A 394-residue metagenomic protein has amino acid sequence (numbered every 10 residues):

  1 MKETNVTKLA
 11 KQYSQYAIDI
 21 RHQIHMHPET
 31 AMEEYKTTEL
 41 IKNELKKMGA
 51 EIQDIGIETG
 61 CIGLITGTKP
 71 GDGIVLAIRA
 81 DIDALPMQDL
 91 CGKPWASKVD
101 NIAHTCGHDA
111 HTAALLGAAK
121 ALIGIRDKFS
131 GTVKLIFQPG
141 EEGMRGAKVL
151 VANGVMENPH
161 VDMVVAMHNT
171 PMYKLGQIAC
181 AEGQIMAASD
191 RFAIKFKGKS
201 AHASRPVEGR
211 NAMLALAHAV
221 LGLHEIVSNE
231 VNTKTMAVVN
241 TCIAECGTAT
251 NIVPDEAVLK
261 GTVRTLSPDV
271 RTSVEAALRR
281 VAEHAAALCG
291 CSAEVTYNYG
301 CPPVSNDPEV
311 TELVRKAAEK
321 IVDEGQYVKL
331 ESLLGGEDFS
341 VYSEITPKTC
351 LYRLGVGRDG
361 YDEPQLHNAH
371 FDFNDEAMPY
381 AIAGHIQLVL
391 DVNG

Functional and structural regions predicted by a protein language model:
K2, Y13-Y16, I20, E33-E44 (+17 more regions): General structural feature for long, well-ordered alpha-helical segments within catalytic domains of soluble enzymes
K2-H104, D109, A113-L116, K120-F129: Acidic/His- and Gly-rich active-site-bordering loop/insert found across diverse amide/peptide-bond hydrolases
I24, G63, I78, H108 (+8 more regions): Divalent metal-coordination and catalytic microenvironments
H25-H27, H104, H108-H111, H168 (+2 more regions): Histidine-centered active-site/metal-ligand motif
I65, F196-G198, V263: Hydrophobic beta-strand positions in extracellular immunoglobulin-like domains
A77-R79, F192, L351-G357: Non-cysteine beta-strand/loop elements that form the S-adenosyl-L-methionine
L85-M87, G92-A103, D109-A110, I125-P254 (+1 more regions): Histidine/acidic-residue-rich, glycine-tolerant segments that coordinate divalent metal ions
A217-G394: Metal-dependent amide/peptide-bond hydrolase catalytic core, centered on the "pita-bread" metallohydrolase fold
